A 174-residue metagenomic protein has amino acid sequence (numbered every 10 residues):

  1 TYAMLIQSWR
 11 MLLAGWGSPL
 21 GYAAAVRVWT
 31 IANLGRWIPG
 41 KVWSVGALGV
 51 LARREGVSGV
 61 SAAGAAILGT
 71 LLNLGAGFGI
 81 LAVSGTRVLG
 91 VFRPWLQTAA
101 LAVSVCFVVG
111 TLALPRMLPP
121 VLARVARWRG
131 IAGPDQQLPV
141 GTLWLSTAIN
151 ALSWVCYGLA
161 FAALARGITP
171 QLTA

Functional and structural regions predicted by a protein language model:
T1-T30, G77-G79, V83-A174: Predominantly cytoplasmic-facing regulatory/coupling regions of multi-pass membrane proteins
A3-Q7, I38-G49, F161: Transmembrane helix boundary and interhelical junction motifs in multipass membrane proteins
R10-L13, G49-V50, A63: Juxtamembrane transmembrane-helix termini in multi-pass membrane transport proteins
Y22-R27, K41-G46, R53-T70: Membrane-interface alpha-helices at helix entry/exit sites of multi-pass transporters
N33-V42, T70-A82: Mid-bilayer segments of alpha-helical transmembrane spans in multi-pass integral membrane proteins that mediate
L48-A52, T70-L72, G85-F92: Short alpha-helical linear motifs
A62-N73, S104-L112: Alpha-helical transmembrane segments of integral membrane proteins, especially early/N-terminal helices
